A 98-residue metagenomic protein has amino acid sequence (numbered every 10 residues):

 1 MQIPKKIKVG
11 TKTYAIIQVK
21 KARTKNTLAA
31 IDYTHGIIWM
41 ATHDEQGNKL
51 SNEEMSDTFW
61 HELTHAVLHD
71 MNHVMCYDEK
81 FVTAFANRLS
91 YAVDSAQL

Functional and structural regions predicted by a protein language model:
M1-K8, A15-A41, K49: Catalytic zinc-binding patch centered on the HExxH motif and its immediate surroundings that defines zinc-dependent
Q18, L68-N72: Active-site-proximal flexible loops/turns
D32-Y33, W39-H43, T64-A66, A84: Glycine-rich loops and low-complexity Gly/Arg-rich segments that provide flexible linkers or classic glycine-based
G36-T58, H73: Short pre-active-site segment immediately N-terminal to the catalytic Zn-binding motif
G47-N48, A66-V67, C76: Short active-site-adjacent helix-start/loop capping segments
S51, M55, F59, D78-F81 (+1 more regions): Amphipathic alpha-helical interface surfaces
D57-H69: Active-site recognition of the HExxH zinc-binding catalytic motif
M71-L98: Post-HExxH zinc-binding segment in Zn-dependent metallohydrolases
